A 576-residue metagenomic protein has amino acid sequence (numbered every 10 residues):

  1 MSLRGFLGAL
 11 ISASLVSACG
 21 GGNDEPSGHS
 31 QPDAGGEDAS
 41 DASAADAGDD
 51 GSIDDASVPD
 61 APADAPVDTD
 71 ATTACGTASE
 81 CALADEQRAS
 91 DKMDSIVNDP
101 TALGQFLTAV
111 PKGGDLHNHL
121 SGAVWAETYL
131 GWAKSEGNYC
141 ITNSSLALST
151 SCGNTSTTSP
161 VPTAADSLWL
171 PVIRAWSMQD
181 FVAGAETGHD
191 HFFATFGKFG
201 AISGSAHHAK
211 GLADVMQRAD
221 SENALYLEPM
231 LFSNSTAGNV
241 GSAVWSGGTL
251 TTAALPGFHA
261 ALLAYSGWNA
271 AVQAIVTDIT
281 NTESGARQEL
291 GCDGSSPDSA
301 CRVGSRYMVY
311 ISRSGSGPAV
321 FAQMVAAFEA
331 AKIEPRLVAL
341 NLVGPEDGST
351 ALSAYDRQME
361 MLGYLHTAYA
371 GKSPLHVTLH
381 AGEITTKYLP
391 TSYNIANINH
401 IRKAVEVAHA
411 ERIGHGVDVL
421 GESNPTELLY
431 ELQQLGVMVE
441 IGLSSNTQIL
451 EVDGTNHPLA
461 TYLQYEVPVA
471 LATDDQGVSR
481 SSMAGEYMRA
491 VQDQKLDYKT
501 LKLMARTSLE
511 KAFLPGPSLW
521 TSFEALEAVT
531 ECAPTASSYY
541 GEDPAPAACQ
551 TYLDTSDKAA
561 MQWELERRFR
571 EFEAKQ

Functional and structural regions predicted by a protein language model:
M1-S17: Sec-dependent bacterial lipoprotein signal peptides
G5, S30-P32, S296: Positively charged, low-complexity intrinsically disordered regions
L7-L10, G22-D24, S30, E37-D38 (+6 more regions): Compositionally biased, intrinsically disordered low-complexity regions
S12-A13, D68, A74, E542: Residue-level signal for mature regions of secreted extracellular proteins and peptides
S17-T73: Ser/Thr-rich, Pro/Gly/Ala-heavy low-complexity intrinsically disordered linkers and tails of secreted extracellular
T73-Q576: Metal-cofactor-binding active-site regions of metalloenzymes
